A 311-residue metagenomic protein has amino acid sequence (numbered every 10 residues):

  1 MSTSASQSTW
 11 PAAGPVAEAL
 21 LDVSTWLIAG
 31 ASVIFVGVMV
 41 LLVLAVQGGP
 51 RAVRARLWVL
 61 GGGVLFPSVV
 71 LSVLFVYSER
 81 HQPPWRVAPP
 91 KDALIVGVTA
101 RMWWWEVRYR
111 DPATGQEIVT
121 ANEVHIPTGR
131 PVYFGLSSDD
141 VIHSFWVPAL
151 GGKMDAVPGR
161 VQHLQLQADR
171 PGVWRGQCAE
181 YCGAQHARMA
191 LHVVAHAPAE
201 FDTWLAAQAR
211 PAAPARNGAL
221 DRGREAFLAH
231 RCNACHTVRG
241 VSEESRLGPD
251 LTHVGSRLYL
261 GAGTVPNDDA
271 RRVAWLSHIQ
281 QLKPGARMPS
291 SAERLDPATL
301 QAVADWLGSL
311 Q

Functional and structural regions predicted by a protein language model:
M1-T3, L310-Q311: Short, solvent-exposed mixed-charge patches
S2-S24, G48-R246, G261-P284, S290-D305: Non-transmembrane, membrane-proximal soluble domains of secreted or membrane proteins
L20-G37: Hydrophobic single transmembrane helices highlighted by the model
I28, V38-L41, V64, Y77: Generic alpha-helix structural propensity
F35-G48: Alpha-helical transmembrane segments
